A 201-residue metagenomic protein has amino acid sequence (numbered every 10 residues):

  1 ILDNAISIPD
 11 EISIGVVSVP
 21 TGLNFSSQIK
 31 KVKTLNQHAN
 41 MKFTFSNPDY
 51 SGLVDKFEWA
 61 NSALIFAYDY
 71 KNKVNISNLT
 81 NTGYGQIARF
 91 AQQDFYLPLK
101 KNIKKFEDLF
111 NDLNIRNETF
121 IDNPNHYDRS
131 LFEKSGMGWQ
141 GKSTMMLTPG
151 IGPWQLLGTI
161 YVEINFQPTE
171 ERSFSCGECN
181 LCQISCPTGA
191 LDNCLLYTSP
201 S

Functional and structural regions predicted by a protein language model:
I1-S175: Auxiliary alpha/beta "docking" domains used to position bulky ligands
F174-G189: Local cysteine-cluster metal-coordination motifs and their immediate loop/turn environment, predominantly Fe-S cluster
Y197-S201: Conserved small/polar residues in nucleotide/adenosyl-binding loops
